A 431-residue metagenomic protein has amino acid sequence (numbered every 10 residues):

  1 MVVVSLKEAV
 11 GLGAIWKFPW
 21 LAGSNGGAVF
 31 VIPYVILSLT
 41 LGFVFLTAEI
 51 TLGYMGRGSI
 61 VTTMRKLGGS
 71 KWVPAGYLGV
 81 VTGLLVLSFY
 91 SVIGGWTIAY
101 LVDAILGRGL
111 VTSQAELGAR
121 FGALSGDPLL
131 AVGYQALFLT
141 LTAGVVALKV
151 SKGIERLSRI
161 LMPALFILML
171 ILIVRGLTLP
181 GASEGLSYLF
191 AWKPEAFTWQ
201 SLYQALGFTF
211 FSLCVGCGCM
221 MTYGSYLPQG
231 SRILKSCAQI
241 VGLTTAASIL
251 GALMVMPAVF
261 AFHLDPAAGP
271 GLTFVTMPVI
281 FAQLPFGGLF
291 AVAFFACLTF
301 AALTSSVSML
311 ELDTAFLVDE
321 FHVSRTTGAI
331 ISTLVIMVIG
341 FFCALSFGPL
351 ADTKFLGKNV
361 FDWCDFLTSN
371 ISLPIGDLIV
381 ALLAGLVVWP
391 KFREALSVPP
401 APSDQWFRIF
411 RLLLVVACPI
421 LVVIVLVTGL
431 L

Functional and structural regions predicted by a protein language model:
M1-L37, G218-G224, L234-A238, G242-T245 (+1 more regions): Transmembrane helix-boundary motif of multi-pass solute transporters/channels
M1-S5, V29-P33, K71-L84, G133-A136 (+6 more regions): Select transmembrane alpha-helical segments in multipass membrane proteins
M1-W16, F43-L67, V73-Y77, P228-R232 (+1 more regions): Membrane-interface "cap" regions at the ends of multi-pass membrane proteins
W20-N25, G58-L78, S91-S151, P180-Y203 (+4 more regions): Inter-helical loop and helix-membrane interface segments of multi-pass membrane transporters/permeases
A22-A48, L130, A247, S369 (+1 more regions): Extracellular loop-to-transmembrane helix junctions
T62, G94-G126, Y226-G230, K235 (+5 more regions): Helix-loop-helix connectors at the membrane interface of multi-pass transporters/channels
E155, R159-L303, T327-G328: Membrane-embedded translocation segments of transport machinery
N359-A384, P402-L431: A generic transmembrane alpha-helix motif of multi-pass inner-membrane proteins
